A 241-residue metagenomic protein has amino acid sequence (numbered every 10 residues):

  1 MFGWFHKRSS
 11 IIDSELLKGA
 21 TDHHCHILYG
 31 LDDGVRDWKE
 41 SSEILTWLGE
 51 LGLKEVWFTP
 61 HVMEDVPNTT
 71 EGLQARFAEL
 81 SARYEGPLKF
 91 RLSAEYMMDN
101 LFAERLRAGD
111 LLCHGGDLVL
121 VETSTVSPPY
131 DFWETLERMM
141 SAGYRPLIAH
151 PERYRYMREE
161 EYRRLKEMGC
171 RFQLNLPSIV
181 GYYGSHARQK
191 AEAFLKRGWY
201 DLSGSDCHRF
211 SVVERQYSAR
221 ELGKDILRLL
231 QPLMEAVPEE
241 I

Functional and structural regions predicted by a protein language model:
M1-P87: An N-terminally biased module of ancient metal coordination in phosphate/nucleic-acid-related enzymes
H24, P60, F90, H150 (+1 more regions): Divalent metal-coordination and catalytic microenvironments
Y29, M63-V66, M97-D99, E152-M157 (+2 more regions): Active-site environment of divalent metal-dependent phosphoester hydrolases
G49, M140, L195-K196: Non-catalytic positions within long, well-ordered alpha-helices that form the structural scaffold/packing of enzyme
T69-F172: Extended substrate/RNA-proximal surfaces in nucleic-acid metabolism proteins
R171-G181: His/Asp/Glu-enriched short active-site or ligand-binding loop at hydrolase and phosphoryl-transfer sites
W199-R215: Short acidic/histidine-rich active-site segments
Y217-I241: Mid-to-C-terminal alpha-helical segments outside catalytic/metal-binding sites
